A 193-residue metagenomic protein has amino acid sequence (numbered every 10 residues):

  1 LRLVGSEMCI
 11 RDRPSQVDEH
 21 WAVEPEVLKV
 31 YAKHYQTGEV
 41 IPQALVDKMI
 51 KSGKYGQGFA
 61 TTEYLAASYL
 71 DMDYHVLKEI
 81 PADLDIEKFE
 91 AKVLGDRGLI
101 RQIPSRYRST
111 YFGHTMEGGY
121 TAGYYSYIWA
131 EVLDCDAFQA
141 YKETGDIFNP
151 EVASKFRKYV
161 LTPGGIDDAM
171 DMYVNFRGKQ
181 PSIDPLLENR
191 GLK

Functional and structural regions predicted by a protein language model:
R2-C9: Short, small-residue-biased leader/transition segments that mark boundaries at the very start of proteins
D12-K193: Zinc-dependent metallohydrolase catalytic domains
